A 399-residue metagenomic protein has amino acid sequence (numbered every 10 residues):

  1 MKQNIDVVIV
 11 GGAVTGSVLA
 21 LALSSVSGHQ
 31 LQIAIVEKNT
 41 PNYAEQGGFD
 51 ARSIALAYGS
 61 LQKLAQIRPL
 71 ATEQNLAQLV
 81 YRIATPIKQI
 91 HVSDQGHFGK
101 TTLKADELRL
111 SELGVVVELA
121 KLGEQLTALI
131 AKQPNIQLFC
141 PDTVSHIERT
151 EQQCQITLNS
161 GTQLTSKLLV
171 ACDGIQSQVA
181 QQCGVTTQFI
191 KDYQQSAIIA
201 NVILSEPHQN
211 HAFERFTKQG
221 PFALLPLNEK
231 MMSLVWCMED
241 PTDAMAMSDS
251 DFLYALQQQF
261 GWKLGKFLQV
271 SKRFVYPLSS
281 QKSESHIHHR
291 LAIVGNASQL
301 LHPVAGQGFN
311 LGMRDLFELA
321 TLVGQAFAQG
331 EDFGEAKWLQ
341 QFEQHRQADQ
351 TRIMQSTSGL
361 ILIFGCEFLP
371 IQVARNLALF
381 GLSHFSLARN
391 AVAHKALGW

Functional and structural regions predicted by a protein language model:
K2, A84-Q182, K191-Q195, D249: Conserved N-terminal helical subregion
I5-I35: N-terminal Rossmann-like FAD-binding beta1-loop-alpha1 element of flavoenzymes
T15, P41, Q176: Conserved Rossmann-like nucleotide-cofactor binding loop
S24-R52: Glycine-rich FAD pyrophosphate-binding loop
Q46-Q95: N-terminal FAD cofactor-binding segment of flavoenzymes
L64, L168-L169, G174-K266, V270-R273: Conserved FAD-binding catalytic core of PHBH/FMO-like flavoproteins
N201, A244-G334: FAD/FMN-dependent oxidoreductases across multiple families
T321-W399: C-terminal helical "tail/cap" subdomain of flavin- and related membrane-associated enzymes
